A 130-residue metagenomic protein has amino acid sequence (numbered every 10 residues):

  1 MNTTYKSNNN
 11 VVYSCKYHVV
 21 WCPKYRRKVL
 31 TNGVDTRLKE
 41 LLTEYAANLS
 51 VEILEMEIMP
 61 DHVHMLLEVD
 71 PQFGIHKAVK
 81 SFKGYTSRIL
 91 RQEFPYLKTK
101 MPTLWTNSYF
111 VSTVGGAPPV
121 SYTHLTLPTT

Functional and structural regions predicted by a protein language model:
M1-Y17, W21-D61, G84-E93, A117-Y122: N-terminal, polar/charged subdomain of small-to-medium soluble alpha/beta proteins
C22, L66-E68: Short hydrophobic/aromatic beta-strand micro-patches that form the beta-sheet surface supporting nucleotide- or nucleic
V29-G33, Q72-K77: Ordered, soluble secondary-structure elements with a strong preference for glycine-centered loop motifs and nearby
D61-H62, Y109: Basic/aromatic recognition patch in beta-strand/loop cores that engages polyanionic ligands
V69-F73, V114-A117: Catalytic strand-loop-helix junctions within cyclic-nucleotide turnover domains
G74-M101: Mid-chain, well-packed structural core segment of small domains
K98-A117: Conserved catalytic core of two-metal-ion nucleotidyltransferases
T123-T129: Conserved small/polar residues in nucleotide/adenosyl-binding loops
